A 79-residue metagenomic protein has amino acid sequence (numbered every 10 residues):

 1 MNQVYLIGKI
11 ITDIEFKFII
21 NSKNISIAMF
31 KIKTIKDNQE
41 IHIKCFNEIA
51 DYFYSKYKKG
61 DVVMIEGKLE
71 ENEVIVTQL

Functional and structural regions predicted by a protein language model:
M1-L79: Single-stranded nucleic acid-binding surfaces, predominantly the OB-fold ssDNA-binding core
